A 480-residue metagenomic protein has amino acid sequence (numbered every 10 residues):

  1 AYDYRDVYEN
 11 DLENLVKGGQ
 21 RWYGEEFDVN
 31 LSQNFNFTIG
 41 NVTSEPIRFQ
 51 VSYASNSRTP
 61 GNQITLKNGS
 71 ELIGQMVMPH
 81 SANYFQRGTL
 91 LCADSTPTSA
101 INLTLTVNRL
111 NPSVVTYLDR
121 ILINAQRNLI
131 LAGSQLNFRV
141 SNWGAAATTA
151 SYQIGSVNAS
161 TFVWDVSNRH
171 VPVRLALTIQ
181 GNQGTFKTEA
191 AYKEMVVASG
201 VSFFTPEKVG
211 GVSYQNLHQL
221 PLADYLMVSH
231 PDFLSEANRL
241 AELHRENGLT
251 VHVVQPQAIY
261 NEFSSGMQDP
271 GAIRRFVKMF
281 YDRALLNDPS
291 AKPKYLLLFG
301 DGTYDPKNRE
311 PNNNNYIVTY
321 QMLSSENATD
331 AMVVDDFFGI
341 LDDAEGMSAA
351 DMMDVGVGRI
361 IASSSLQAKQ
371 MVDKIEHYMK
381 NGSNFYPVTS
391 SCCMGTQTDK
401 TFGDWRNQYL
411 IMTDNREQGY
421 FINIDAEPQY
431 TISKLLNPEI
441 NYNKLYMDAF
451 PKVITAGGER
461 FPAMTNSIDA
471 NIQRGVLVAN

Functional and structural regions predicted by a protein language model:
A1-N480: Cysteine-dependent hydrolase recognition
